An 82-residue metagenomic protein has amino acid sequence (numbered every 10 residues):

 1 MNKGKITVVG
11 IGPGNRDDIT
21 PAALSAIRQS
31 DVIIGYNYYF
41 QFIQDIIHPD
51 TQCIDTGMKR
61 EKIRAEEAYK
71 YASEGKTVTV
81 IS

Functional and structural regions predicted by a protein language model:
M1-S82: Class I S-adenosyl-L-methionine
